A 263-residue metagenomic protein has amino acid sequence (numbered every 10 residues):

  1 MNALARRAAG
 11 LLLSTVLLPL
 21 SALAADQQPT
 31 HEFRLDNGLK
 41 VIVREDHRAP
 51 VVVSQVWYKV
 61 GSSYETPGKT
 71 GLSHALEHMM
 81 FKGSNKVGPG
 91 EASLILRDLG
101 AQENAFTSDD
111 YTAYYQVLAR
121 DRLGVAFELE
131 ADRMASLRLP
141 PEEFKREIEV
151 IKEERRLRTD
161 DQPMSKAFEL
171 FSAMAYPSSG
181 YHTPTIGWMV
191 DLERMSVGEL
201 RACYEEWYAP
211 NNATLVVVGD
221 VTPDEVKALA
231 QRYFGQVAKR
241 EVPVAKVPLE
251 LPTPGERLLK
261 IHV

Functional and structural regions predicted by a protein language model:
M1-R6: N-terminal secretory signal peptides that target proteins for export/translocation
A9-S21: Bacterial N-terminal signal peptides
L23-S62, G88-R122, R158-N212, Q236-V263: Non-catalytic beta-strand/loop surface segments
G61-K69: Short pre-active-site segment immediately N-terminal to the catalytic Zn-binding motif
T70-S84: Active-site SXXK
G83-K86, V117-I148: M16/insulysin-pitrilysin zinc metalloprotease superfamily fold
E142-E149, Q162-L170, V217, V221 (+1 more regions): Non-catalytic accessory/assembly modules
I148, G198-Y233: Non-catalytic, conformational "gating/processing" segments within enzyme and secreted inhibitor domains
